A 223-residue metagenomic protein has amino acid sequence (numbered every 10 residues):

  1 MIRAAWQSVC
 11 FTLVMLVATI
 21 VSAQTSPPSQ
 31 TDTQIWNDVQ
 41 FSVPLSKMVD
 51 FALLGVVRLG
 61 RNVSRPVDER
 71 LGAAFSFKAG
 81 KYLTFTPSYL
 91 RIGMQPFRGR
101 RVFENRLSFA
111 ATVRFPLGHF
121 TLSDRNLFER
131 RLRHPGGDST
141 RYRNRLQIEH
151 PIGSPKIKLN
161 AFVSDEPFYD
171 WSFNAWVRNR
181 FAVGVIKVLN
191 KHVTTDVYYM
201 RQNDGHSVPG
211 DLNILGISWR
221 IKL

Functional and structural regions predicted by a protein language model:
A18-I20: N-terminal signal peptide c-region/cleavage motif recognized by signal peptidases
S26-I35, R58-D68, F97-V102, L132-T140 (+2 more regions): Solvent-exposed loop/turn segments connecting transmembrane beta-strands in outer-membrane beta-barrel proteins
V39, A73, F109-A111, N144-I148 (+2 more regions): Membrane-embedded beta-strands of outer-membrane beta-barrel proteins, especially the hydrophobic/small aromatic
V43, F77, V113-F115, H150-I152 (+2 more regions): Residue-level signature of outer-membrane beta-barrel architecture
K47-L53, K81-P87, G118-L122, S154-L159 (+1 more regions): Repeated loop/turn-to-beta-strand initiation elements of outer-membrane beta-barrel proteins
G55-R61, Y89-Q95, F115-L117, F128-L132 (+3 more regions): Transmembrane beta-strands of outer-membrane beta-barrel pores
S108-A111, D211-L223: Outer-membrane beta-barrel "beta-signal"
R125-E166: Detector for outer-membrane/organellar transmembrane beta-barrel domains, recognizing the amphipathic beta-strand
